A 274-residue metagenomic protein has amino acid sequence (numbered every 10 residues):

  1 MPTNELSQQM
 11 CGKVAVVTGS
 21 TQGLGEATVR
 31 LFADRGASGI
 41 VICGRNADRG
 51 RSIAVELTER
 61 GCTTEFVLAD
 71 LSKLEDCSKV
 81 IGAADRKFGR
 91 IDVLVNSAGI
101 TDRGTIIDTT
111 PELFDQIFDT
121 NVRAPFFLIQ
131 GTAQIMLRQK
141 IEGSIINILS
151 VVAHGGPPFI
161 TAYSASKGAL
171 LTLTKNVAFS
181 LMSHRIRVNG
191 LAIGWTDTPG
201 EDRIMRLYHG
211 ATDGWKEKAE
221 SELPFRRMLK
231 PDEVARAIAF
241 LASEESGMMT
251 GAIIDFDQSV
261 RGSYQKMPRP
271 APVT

Functional and structural regions predicted by a protein language model:
P2-L6, G155, T250-T274: Short C-terminal tail/terminal secondary-structure segment of NAD(P)H-dependent dehydrogenase/reductase domains
T21-Q22, N46: Conserved glycine-rich cofactor-binding loop
A37-I53: Conserved glycine-rich Rossmann-like NAD(P)H-binding loop of the short-chain dehydrogenase/reductase
T105-I106, L113-F118, A219: Substrate-binding pocket helix/loop in short-chain dehydrogenase/reductase
I129, S166, T174: Active-site helix of classical SDR
Q134, F179-S183, G247: Alpha-helical segment proximal to the catalytic Tyr-Lys
S150: Residue(s) in the substrate-gating loop at a strand-loop-helix junction that position the organic substrate next
